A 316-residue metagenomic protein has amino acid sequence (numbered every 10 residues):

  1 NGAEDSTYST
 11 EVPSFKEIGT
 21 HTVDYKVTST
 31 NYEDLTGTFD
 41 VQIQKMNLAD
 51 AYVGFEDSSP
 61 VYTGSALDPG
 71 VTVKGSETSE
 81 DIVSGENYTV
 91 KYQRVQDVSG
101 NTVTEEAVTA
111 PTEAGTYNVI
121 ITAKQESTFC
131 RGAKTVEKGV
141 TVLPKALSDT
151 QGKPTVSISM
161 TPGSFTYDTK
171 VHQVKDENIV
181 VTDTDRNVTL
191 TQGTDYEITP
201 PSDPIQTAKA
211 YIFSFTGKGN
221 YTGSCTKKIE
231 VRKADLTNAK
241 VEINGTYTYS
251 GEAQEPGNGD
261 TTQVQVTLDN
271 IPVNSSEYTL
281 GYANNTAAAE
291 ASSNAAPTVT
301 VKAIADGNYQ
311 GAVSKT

Functional and structural regions predicted by a protein language model:
N1-T316: Solvent-exposed beta-strand/loop surfaces, strongest in extracytoplasmic domains of secreted and cell-surface proteins
